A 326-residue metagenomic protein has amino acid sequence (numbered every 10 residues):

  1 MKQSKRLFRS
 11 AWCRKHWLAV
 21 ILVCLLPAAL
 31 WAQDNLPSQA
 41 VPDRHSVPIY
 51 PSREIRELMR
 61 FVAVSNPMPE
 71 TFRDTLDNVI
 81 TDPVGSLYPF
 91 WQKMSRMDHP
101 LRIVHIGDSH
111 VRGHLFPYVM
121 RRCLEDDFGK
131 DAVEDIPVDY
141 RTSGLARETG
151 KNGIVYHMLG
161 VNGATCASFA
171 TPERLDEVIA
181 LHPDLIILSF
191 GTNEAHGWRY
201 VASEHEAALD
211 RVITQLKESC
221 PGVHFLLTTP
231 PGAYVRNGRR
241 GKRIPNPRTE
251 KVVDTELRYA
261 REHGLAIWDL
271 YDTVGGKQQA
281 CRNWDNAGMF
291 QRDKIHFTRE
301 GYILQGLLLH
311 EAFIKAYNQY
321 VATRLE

Functional and structural regions predicted by a protein language model:
M1-P42: Bacterial Sec-dependent N-terminal signal peptides
Q33-P83, D139, S143-G144, G288-E326: Conserved catalytic region of serine esterases and O-acyltransferases that act on ester linkages in lipids
D82-K93, A167-I179, A207-Q215, K251 (+1 more regions): Alpha-helical scaffolding within the catalytic cores of extracellular/periplasmic polymer-degrading hydrolases
R102, H110-A207, E218: Conserved SGNH/GDSL esterase-like catalytic core that processes O-acyl groups on lipids and polysaccharides
R102-I106, V155-L159, L185-S189, H224-T229 (+2 more regions): Structural recognition of the beta-strand scaffold that forms the well-ordered cores of secreted hydrolase catalytic
H114, Y118-R122, D176, S203 (+6 more regions): Solvent-exposed, polar/charged alpha-helical surfaces in well-ordered, non-transmembrane soluble domains, broadly
E177, T192-D210, G222, L227-D254 (+1 more regions): Serine-dependent acyl-ester chemistry module
G232-E326: Catalytic His-Asp segment of secreted/periplasmic serine-dependent ester chemistry enzymes
